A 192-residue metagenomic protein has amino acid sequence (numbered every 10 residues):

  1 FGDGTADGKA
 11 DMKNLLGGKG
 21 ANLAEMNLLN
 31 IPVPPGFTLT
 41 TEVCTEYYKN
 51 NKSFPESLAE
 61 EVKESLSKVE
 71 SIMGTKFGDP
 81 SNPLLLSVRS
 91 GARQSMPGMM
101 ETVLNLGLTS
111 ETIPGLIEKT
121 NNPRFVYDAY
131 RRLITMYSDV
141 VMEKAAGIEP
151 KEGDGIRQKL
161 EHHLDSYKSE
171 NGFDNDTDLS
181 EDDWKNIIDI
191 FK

Functional and structural regions predicted by a protein language model:
F1-K192: Nucleotide/phosphate-binding sheet-loop regions of phosphoryl- and nucleotidyl-transfer enzymes
